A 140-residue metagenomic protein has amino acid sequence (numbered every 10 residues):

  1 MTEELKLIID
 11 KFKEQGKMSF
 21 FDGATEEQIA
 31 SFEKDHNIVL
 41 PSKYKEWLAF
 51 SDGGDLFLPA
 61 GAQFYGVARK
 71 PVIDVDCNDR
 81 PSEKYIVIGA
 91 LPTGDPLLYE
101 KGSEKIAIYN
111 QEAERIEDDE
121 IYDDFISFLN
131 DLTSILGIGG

Functional and structural regions predicted by a protein language model:
M1-L98, L136-G140: A surface-exposed partner-binding patch
K17, A113-E114: Residue-level detector of alpha-helix boundaries and kinks
E100-S103: Short acidic-glycine loop/turn motifs at beta-strand connectors
I108-E112: Catalytic Cys-His active-site segments of thiol-dependent hydrolases/isopeptidases
E114-L136: Compact, glycine/acidic-enriched structural inserts
